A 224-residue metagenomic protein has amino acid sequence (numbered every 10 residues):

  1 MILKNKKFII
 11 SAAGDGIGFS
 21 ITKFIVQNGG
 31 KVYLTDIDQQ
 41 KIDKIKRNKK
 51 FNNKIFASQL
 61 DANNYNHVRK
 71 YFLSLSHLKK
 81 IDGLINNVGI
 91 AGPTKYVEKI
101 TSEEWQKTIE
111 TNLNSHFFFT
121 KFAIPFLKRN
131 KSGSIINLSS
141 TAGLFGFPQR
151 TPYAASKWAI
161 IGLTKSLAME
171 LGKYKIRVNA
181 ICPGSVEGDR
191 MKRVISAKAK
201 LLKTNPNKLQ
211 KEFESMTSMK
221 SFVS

Functional and structural regions predicted by a protein language model:
G14-G16: Conserved glycine-rich cofactor-binding loop
K95-V97, T101-I109, F213: Substrate-binding pocket helix/loop in short-chain dehydrogenase/reductase
V97-E98, F145-T151, K173-Y174, K220: Active-site loop immediately N-terminal to the catalytic Tyr-X3-Lys motif of short-chain dehydrogenase/reductase
I100, G146-A154, S166, V194: Active-site loop-to-helix junction immediately N-terminal to the catalytic Tyr of the SDR YXXXK motif in Rossmann-fold
T120, S156, T164: Active-site helix of classical SDR
P125, M169-K173: Alpha-helical segment proximal to the catalytic Tyr-Lys
S140: Residue(s) in the substrate-gating loop at a strand-loop-helix junction that position the organic substrate next
